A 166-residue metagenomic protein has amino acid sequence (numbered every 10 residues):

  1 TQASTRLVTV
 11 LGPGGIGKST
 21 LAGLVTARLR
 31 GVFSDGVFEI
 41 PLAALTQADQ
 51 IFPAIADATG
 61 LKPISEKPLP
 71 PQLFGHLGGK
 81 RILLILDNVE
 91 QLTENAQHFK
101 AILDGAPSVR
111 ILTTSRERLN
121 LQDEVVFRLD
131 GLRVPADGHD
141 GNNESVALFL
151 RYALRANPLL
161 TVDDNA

Functional and structural regions predicted by a protein language model:
T1-T93, K100, D104-T113, G131-L132 (+1 more regions): Walker A/P-loop phosphate-binding element recognition
A48, E94-N95, Q122, G138: Active-site-proximal flexible loops/turns
L61-K67, L119-A166: Helix-loop-helix "sensor" segment of P-loop NTPases
A96-K100, E124-F127: Short amphipathic alpha-helical segments
T113-L119: Short, polar loop motifs at secondary-structure junctions
